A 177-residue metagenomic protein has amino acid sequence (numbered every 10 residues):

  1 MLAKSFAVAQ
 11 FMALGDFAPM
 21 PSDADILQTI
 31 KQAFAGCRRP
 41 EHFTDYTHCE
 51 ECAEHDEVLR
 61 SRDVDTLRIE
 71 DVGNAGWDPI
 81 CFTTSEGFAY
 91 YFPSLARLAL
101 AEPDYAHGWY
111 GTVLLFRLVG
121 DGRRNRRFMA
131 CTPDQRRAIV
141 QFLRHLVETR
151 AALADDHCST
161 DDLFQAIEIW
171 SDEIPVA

Functional and structural regions predicted by a protein language model:
M1-P19: N-terminal amphipathic/basic-hydrophobic helices that include classical n-h-c signal peptides and signal-anchor
A9-L14, T83, W170, A177: Compositionally biased, intrinsically disordered low-complexity segments
F17-S61: N-terminal alpha-helical scaffold/docking segments in eukaryotic complex subunits
F43-T47, E51-T132: Alpha-helical solenoid scaffolds in large eukaryotic transport, assembly, and signaling factors
P93-A177: Extended alpha-helical scaffolding segments
